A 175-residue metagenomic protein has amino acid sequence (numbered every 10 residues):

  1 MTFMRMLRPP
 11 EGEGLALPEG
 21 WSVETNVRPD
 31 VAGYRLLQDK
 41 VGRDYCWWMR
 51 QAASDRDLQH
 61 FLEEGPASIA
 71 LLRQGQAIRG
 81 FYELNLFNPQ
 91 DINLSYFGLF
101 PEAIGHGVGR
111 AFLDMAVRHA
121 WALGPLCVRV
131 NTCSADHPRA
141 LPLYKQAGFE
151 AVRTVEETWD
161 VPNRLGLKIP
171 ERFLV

Functional and structural regions predicted by a protein language model:
M1-V27: Acyl-donor-binding surface of acyltransferase catalytic domains
L17-R50, P170, V175: Short amphipathic alpha-helix that is part of the acyltransferase structural core
Q51-R56, L62-P101: A conserved beta-strand-loop-helix scaffold within acyl/acetyltransferase catalytic domains
S68, L126, E150: Short acidic/polar active-site loop segments enriched in Thr and Asp
F100-D114, L123, A135-R139, Q146: Conserved glycine-rich acetyl-CoA-binding loop
I104, V130-A140, E157-G166: Conserved beta-strand-loop-alpha-helix junction that forms the acyl-donor binding cleft
A120-T132: Conserved GNAT acetyl-CoA-binding A-motif
W121, Y144-T154: Conserved acetyl-CoA-binding loop of GNAT-fold acetyltransferases
